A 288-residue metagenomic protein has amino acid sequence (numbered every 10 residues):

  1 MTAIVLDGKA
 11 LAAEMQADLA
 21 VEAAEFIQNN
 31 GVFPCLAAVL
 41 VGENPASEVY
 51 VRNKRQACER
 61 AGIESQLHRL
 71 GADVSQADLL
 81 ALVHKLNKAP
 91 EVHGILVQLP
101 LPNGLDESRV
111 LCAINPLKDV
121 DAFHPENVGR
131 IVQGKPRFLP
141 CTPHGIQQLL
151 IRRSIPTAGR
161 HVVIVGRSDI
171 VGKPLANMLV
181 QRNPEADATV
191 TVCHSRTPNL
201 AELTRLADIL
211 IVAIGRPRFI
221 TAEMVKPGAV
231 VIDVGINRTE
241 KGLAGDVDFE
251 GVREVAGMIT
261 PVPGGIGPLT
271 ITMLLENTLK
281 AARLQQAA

Functional and structural regions predicted by a protein language model:
M1-K9, F33-A37, A61-Q66: Generic N-terminal amphipathic, Lys/Arg-enriched alpha-helix
M1-N30: Positively charged, low-complexity intrinsically disordered leader regions
L36, C58-A72, A186-V192: Short beta-strand elements in bilobed, periplasmic/extracellular small-molecule ligand-binding domains
V41-R55, P136-V230, G242-E250: Glycine-rich phosphate/diphosphate-binding loop of Rossmann-like nucleotide-binding domains
D78-P90: Short, well-structured alpha-helical segments in soluble
L96-V162, L203: Anion-binding alpha/beta catalytic cores of soluble intermediary-metabolism enzymes, centered on
P100, I214-R216, G235-I236: Short glycine-/small-residue-rich Rossmann-like dinucleotide-binding loops
D106-V128, I232-A287: Rossmann-fold NAD(P)-binding glycine/threonine-rich loop
